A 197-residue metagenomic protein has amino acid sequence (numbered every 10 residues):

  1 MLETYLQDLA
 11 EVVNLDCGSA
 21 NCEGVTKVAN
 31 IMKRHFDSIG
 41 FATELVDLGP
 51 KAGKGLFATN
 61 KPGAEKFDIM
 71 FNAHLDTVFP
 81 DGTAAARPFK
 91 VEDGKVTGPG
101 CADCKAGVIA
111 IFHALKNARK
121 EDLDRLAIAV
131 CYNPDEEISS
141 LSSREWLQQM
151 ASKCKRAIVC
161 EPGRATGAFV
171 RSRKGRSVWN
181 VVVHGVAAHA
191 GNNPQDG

Functional and structural regions predicted by a protein language model:
M1-P99, R119-K120: Acidic/His- and Gly-rich active-site-bordering loop/insert found across diverse amide/peptide-bond hydrolases
D16, F71-H74, I111, V130 (+2 more regions): Buried hydrophobic positions in well-ordered alpha/beta secondary-structure cores of metabolic enzymes
D68-M70, V96, K155-V159, N180: Short glycine-aspartate micro-motif
F79, K95-I109, H189: Glycine/serine-rich anion-binding loops at beta->alpha junctions that coordinate negatively charged ligand groups
D81, V170-G175: Short glycine/proline-enriched loop/turn "hinge" motifs that connect secondary-structure elements and lie
C104-S172: Acidic/histidine-rich catalytic neighborhood of metal-dependent amide-processing enzymes
S177-G185: Hydrophobic/proline-rich hinge and linker segments of small-molecule sensing/allosteric domains, predominantly
A190-G197: Acidic-enriched catalytic cores of C-N bond-cleaving enzymes acting on peptides and small amides
